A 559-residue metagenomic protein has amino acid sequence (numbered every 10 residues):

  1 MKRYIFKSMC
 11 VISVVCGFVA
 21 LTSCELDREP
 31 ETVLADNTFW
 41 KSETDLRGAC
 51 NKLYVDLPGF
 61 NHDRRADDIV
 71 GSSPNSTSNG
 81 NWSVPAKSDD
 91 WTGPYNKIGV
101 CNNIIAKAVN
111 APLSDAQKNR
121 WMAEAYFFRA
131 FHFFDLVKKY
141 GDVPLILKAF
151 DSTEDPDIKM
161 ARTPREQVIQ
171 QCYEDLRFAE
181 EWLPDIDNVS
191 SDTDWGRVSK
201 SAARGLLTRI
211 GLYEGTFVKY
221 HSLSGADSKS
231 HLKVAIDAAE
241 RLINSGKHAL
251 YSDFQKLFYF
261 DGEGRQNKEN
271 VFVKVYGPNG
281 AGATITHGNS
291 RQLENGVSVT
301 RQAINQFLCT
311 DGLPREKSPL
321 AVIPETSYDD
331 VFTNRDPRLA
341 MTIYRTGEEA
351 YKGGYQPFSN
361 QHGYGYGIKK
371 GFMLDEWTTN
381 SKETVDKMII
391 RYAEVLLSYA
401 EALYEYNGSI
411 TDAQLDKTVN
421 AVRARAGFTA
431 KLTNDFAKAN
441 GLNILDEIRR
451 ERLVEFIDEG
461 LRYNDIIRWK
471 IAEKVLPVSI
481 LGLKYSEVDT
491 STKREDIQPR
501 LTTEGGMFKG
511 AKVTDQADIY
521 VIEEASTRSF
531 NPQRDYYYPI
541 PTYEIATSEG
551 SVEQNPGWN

Functional and structural regions predicted by a protein language model:
M1-L34, D465: Bacterial Sec-dependent N-terminal signal peptides
C24-S76, L147, R177-E180, R197-S359 (+1 more regions): An aromatic- and glycine-enriched ligand-binding surface/loop that stacks and positions planar moieties
T38-N51, V55-G59, P74-G141, P156-Q170 (+9 more regions): Conserved, well-structured interaction surfaces
P94-K97, Q171-Y173, D194, Y259-L313 (+4 more regions): Long, intrinsically disordered, low-complexity segments
Q117-A123, V189-A203, Q255-L257, F436-A439: A glycine-rich, coil/turn loop motif that links secondary-structure elements
F332-V422: C-terminal substrate/ligand-recognition segments
